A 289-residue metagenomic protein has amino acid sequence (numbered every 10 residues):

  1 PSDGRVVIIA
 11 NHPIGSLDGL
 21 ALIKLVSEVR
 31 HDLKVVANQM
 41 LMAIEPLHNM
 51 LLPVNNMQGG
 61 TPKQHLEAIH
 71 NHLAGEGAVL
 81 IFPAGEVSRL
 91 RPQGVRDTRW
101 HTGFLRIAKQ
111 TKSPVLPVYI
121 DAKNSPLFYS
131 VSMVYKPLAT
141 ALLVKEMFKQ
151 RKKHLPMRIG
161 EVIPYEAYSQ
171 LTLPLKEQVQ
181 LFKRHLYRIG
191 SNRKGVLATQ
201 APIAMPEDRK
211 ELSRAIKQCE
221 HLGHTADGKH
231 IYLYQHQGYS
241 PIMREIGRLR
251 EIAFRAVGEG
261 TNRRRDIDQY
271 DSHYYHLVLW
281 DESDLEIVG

Functional and structural regions predicted by a protein language model:
P1-V6: A short, well-structured juxtamembrane/interface segment
V7, K63-E211: Non-catalytic C-terminal accessory region of glycerolipid acyltransferases and related lyso-lipid remodeling enzymes
V7-G60, L285: Catalytic core of membrane glycerolipid acyltransferases/transacylases, capturing the structured, soluble-facing
P13, N38-M40, A84-E86, S113 (+3 more regions): An acidic- and aromatic-residue-enriched active-site/binding cleft used to recognize and process polar
I14-D18, G60-T61, V95-W100, Q269-D271: Short, glycine/acidic-rich beta->alpha junctions
D32, H154-P156, Y274: Extracellular structured ligand-interaction cores
Q200-Q237: Conserved N-terminal entry element of GNAT/NAT acetyltransferase domains
G228-G289: A conserved beta-strand-loop-helix scaffold within acyl/acetyltransferase catalytic domains
